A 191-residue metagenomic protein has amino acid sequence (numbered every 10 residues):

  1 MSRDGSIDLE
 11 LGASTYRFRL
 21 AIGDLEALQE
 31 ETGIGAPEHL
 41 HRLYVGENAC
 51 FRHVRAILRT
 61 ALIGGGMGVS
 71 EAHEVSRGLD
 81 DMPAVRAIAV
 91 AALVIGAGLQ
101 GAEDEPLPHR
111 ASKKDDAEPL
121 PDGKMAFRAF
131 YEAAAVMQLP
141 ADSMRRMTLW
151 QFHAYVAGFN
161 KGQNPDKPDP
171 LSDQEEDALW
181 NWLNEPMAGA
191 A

Functional and structural regions predicted by a protein language model:
M1-A191: Charged interaction scaffolds used for protein-protein
